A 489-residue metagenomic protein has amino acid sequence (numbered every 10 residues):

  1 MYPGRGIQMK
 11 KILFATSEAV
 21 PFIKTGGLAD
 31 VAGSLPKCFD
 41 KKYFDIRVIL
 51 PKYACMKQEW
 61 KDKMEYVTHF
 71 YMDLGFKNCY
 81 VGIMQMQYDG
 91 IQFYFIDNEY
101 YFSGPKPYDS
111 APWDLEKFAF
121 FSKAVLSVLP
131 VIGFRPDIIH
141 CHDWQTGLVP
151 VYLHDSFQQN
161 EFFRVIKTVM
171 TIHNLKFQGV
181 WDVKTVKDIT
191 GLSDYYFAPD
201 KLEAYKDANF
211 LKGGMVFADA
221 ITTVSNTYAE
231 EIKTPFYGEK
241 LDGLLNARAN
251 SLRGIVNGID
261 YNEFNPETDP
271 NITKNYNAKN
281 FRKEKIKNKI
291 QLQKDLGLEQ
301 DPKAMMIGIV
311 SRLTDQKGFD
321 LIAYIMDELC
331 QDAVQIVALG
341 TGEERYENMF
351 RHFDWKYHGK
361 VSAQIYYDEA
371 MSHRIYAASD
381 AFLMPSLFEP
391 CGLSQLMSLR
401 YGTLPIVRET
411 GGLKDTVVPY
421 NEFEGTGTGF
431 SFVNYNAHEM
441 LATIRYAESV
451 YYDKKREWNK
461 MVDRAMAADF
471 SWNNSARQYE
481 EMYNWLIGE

Functional and structural regions predicted by a protein language model:
Y2-E489: Catalytic cores of nucleotide-sugar-dependent glycosyltransferases that transfer UDP/GDP/TDP-activated
